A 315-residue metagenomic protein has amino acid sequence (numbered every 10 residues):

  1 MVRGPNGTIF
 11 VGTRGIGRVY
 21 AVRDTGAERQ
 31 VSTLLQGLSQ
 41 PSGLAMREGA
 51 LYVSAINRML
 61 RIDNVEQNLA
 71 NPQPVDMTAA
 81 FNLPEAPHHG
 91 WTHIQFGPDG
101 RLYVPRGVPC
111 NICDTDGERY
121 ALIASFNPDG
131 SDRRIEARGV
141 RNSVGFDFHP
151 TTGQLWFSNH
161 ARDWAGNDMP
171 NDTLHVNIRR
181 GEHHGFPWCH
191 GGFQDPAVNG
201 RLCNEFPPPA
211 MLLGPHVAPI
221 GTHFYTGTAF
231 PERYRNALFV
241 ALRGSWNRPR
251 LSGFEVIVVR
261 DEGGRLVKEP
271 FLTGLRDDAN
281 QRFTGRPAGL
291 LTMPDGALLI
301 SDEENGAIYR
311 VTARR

Functional and structural regions predicted by a protein language model:
M1-V2, A45, Q95, D147 (+2 more regions): Conserved beta-strand position repeated across blades of beta-propeller domains
N6-G7, E48-G49, D99-G100, G153 (+2 more regions): Short coil/turn segments that connect the beta-strands within blades of beta-propeller domains
F10-G12, V53-S54, Y103-P105, W156-N159 (+2 more regions): Residue position within the beta-strands of beta-propeller blades
R14, R18-Y52: Blade-loop segments of beta-propeller domains
I16-R18, N57-L60, R162, N305-G306: Loop/turn residues immediately N-terminal
V31, Q40, A45-R47, N57-G97 (+2 more regions): Asp-box/WD-like beta-propeller blade repeats and closely related beta-sheet repeat scaffolds
S32-L38, M77-A86, I135-G139, M211-G214 (+2 more regions): Surface loop/turn motifs at the tips and blade-to-blade linkers of beta-strand repeat domains
W91, V108-N111, E118-A121, S125-S131 (+6 more regions): Beta-propeller domain segments
